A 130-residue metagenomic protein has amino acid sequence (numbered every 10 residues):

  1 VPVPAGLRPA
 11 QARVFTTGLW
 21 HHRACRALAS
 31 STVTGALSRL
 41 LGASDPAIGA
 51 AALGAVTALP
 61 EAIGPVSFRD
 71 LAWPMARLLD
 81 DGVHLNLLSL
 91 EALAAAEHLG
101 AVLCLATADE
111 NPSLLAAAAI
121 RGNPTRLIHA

Functional and structural regions predicted by a protein language model:
V1-L40, S44: Short, well-structured N-terminal submotif of metal-dependent ribonuclease cores
P9-R13, T57-I63, I120-T125: Structural alpha-beta junctions
T16-T17, H21, L93, E97-A130: Acidic, PIN/NYN-like endoribonuclease modules and their adjacent C-terminal/linker elements
C25, A29-T32, T57-P60, A76: Amphipathic alpha-helical segments within well-ordered protein domains
A43-S67: Extended, non-globular alpha-helical segments
A58-A106: Active-site neighborhoods of divalent-metal-dependent phosphate/nucleic-acid chemistry enzymes
